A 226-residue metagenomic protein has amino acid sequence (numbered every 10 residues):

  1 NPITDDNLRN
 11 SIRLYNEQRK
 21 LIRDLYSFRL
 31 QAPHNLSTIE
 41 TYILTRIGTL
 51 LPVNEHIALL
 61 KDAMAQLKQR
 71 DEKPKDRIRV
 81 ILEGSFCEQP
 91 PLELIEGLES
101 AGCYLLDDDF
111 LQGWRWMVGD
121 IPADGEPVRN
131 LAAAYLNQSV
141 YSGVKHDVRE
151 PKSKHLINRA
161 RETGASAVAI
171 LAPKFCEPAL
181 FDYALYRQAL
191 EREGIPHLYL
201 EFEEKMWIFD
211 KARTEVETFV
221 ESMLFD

Functional and structural regions predicted by a protein language model:
N1-D120, R149: A charged, amphipathic alpha-helical module
G84-Q89, K174-F181, W207: Gly/Ser/Thr-rich loops at beta-strand to alpha-helix junctions that form or flank small-molecule/cofactor-binding
D107-P151: Flexible internal linker/loop segments at domain or repeat junctions
Y135-S139, A167, V220-F225: Glycan-processing catalytic domains of CAZymes
D147-G164, F181-D182: A short, acidic, amphipathic alpha-helical segment used as a generic capping/interface helix at domain edges
A165-K174: Acidic beta-strand-to-loop metal/phosphate-binding motif
A184-D226: Peripheral docking tails and interdomain loops at the edges of cofactor- or intermediate-handling domains
